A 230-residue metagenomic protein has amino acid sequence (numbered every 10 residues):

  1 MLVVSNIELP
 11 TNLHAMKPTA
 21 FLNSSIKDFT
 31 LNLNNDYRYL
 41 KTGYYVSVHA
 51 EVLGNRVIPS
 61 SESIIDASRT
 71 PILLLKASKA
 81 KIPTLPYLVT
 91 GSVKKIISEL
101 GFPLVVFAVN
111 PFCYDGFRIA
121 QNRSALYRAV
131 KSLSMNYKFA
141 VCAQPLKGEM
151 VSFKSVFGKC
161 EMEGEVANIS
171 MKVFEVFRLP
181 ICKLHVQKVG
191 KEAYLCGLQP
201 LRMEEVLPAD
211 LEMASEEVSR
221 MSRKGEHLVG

Functional and structural regions predicted by a protein language model:
L2-P86, T90-K95: Conserved N-proximal alpha/beta basic substrate-recognition cap immediately N-terminal to, or forming the N-lobe
E8-L13, R38-K41, F112-G116, G148-S152 (+1 more regions): Short, surface-exposed beta-strand/loop "edge" segments at domain boundaries and coil↔beta transitions
L40-S47, R123-V130, E212-A214: Well-ordered, non-membrane alpha-helical segments in soluble/globular domains
L74-S78, P103-V105, R123: Short, hinge-like loop/turn segments at secondary-structure boundaries
P83-K94, F107-A120, L211-A214: Short, basic, helix/turn surface patches
I96-V106: Acidic/histidine-enriched active-site and ligand-binding environments that engage anionic O-linkages
A108-P111, D115-A193: Phosphate-binding site of ATP-dependent enzymes
L179, K188-G230: C-terminal active-site "lid" helix and adjoining low-complexity regulatory extension at the edge of ATP-using catalytic
